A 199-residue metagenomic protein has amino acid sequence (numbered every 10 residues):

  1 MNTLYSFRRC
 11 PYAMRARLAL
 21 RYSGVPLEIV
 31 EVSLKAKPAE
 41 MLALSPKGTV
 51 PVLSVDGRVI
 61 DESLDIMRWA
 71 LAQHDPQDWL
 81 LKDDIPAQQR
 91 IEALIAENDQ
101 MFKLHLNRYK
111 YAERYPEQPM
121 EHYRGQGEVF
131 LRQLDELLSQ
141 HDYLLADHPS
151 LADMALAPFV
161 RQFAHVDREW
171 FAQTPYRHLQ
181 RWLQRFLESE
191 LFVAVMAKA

Functional and structural regions predicted by a protein language model:
M1-G125, D135, Q140-D142: GST-like domain detector, emphasizing the conserved glutathione-binding G-site in the N-terminal thioredoxin-like
K37, A87, Y123, D147-L156 (+1 more regions): Short, conserved alpha-helical segments within structured domains
D78-D83, L106, L144-D147, A172 (+1 more regions): Short, hydrophobic secondary-structure boundary micro-motifs
F130: Acidic, glycine-rich loop-and-strand cores that form catalytic or ligand-binding grooves in diverse globular domains
Q133, A157-A164, L183, L187: Catalytic cores of nucleotide-enabled group-transfer and carboxylate-activating enzymes in metabolic and assembly-line
L144-E169: GST superfamily/GST-like fold recognition
E169-R177: Catalytic and substrate-binding regions of cell-wall glycan-acting enzymes that process beta-1,4-linked
R177-A199: Long hydrophobic alpha-helical segments typical of transmembrane helices together with their membrane-interfacial
